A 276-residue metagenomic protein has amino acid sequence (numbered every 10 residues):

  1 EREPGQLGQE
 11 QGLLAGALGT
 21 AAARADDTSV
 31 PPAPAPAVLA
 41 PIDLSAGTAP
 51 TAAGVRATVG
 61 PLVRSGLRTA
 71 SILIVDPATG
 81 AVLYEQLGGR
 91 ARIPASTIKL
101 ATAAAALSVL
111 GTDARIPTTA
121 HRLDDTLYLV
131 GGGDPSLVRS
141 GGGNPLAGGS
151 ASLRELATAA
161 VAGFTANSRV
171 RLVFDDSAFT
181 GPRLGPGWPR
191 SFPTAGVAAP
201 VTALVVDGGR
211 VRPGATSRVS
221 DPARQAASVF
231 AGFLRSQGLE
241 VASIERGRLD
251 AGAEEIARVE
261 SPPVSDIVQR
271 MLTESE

Functional and structural regions predicted by a protein language model:
E1-G16: Hydrophobic single-pass membrane-targeting/anchoring helices
G16, T20-I93, T112, L156-R169: Beta-lactamase-like hydrolase cores
A40-P50, Q86-P94, L137-G149, R212-D221 (+2 more regions): Second-shell loop/turn segments in exported
T51, V55-V59, G149-A160, V197-P200 (+3 more regions): Stable alpha-helical elements in mature extracytoplasmic
L67-T69, L87-G89, A95-I98, D113-R115 (+5 more regions): Extracytoplasmic
T69, L127-R154, T158-T202, G209 (+1 more regions): Mid-domain, small-residue-enriched loop/turn segments at the edges of structured enzyme/sensor domains
G80, P94-T112, L204, V229-F230 (+2 more regions): Active-site SXXK
G209-E276: A small/polar active-site loop signature that marks catalytic segments
